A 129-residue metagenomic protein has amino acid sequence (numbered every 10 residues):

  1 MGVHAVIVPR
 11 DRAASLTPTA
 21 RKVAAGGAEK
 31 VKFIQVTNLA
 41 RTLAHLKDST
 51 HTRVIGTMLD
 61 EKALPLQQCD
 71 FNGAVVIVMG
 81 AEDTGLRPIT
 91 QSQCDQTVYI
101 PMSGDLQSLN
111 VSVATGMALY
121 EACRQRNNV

Functional and structural regions predicted by a protein language model:
M1-V129: Post-transcriptional modification and biogenesis factors for structured RNAs of the translation apparatus
